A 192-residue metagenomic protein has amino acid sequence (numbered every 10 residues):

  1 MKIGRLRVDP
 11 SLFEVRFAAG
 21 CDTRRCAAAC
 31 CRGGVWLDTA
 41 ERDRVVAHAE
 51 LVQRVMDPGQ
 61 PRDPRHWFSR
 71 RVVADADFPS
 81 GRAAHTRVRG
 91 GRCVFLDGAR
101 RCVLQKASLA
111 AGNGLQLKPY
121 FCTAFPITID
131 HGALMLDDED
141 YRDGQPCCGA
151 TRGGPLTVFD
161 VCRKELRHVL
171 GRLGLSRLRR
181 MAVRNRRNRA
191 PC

Functional and structural regions predicted by a protein language model:
M1-R92, L96-C192: Short loop/turn segments that flank or connect secondary-structure elements
